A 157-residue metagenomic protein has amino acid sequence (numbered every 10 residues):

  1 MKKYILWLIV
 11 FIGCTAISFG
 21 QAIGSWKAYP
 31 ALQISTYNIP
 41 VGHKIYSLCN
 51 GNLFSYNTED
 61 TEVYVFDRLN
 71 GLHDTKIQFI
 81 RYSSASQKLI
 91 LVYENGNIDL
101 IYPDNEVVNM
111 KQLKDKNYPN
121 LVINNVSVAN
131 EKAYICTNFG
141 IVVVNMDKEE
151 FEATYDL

Functional and structural regions predicted by a protein language model:
Y4-C14: Sec-dependent N-terminal signal peptides
A16-G20: Sec/Tat signal peptide C-region and signal peptidase I cleavage site
A22-V41, D67-A85, M110-A129, T154-L157: Short coil-to-beta transitions that initiate beta-strands within beta-rich domains
K44-S47, F54, K88-L91, K132-I135: Conserved beta-propeller blade signature
L48-R68: Beta-propeller domains
G51-F54, E94-D99, F139-V142: Loop/turn residues immediately N-terminal
N57-T61, Y102-E106, N145-E149: Short loop/turn segments that connect beta-strands within beta-propeller blades
N124-L157: Solenoidal tandem-repeat scaffolds enriched in leucines and small polar residues
